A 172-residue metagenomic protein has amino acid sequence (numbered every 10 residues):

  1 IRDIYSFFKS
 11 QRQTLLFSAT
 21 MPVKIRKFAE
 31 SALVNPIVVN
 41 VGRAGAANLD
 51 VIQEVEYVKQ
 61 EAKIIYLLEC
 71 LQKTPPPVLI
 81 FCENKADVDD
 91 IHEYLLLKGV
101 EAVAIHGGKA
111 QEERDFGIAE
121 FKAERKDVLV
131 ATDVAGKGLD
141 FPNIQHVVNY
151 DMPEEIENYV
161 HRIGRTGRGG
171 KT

Functional and structural regions predicted by a protein language model:
I1-T172: Conserved helicase RecA-like core
